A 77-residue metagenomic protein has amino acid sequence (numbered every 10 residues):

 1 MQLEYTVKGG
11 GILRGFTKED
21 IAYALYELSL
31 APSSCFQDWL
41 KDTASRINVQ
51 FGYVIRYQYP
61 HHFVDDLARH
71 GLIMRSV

Functional and structural regions predicted by a protein language model:
M1-A31: N-terminal acidic leader/helix
Q2-L3, S45, V64: Exposed boundary/loop context
F16, N48-V49, H61: Protease-labile, long low-complexity intrinsically disordered regions enriched in Pro/Ser/Thr
D20, C35, W39, H62-F63: Exposed alpha-helical structural elements
I21, T43, D66-L67: Short linear motifs in intrinsically disordered/low-complexity regions
L25-R56: Acidic, aromatic-enriched beta-alpha/helix-loop junctions
G52-V77: Short, compact, well-ordered microdomains
